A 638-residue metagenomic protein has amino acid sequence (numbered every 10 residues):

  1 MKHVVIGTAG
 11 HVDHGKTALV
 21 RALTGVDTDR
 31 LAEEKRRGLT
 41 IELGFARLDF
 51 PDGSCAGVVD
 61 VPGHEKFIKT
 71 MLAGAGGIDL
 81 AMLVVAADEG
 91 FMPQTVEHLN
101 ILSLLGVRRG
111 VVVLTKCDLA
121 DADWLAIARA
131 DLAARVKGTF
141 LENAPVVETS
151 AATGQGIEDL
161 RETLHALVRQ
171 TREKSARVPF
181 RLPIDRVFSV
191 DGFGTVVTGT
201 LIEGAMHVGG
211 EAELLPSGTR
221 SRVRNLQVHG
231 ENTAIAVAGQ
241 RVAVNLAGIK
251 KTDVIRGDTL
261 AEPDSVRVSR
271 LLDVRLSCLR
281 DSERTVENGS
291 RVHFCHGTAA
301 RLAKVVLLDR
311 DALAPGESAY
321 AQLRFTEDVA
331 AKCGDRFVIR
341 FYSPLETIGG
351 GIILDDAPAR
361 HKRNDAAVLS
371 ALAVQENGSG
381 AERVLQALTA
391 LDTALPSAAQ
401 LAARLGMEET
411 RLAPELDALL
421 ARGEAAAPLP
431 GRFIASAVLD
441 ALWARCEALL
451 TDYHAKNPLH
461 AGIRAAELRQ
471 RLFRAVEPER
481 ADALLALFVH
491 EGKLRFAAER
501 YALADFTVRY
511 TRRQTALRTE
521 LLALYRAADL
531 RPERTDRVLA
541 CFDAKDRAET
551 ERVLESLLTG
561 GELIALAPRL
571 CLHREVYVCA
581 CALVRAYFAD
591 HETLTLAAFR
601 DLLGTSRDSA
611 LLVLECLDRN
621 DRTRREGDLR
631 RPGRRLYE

Functional and structural regions predicted by a protein language model:
M1-V61, E65: Conserved G1/Walker A P-loop phosphate-binding module
H11, V187, G204, L226 (+2 more regions): Residue-level recognition of beta-strand microenvironments
V12, L39-I41, R47-D52, A73-G77 (+2 more regions): Conserved catalytic network of the ASCE P-loop NTPase/AAA+ motor domain
D13, L19, G38, D60 (+15 more regions): Residue-level signature of catalytic and energy-coupling elements of molecular machines, predominantly ATP/GTP-dependent
C55, V61-K66, G76-I127: Conserved Switch II/interswitch segment of TRAFAC-class P-loop GTPases
H64-E65, D88-M92, V107, K116-D121 (+7 more regions): Conserved nucleotide-binding/hydrolysis micro-motifs of P-loop NTPases
C117, A134-S282: Conserved catalytic-core segments of large NTP-driven translation/proteostasis enzymes
A120-W124, D131-A134, I249-A565, H573-R622 (+1 more regions): C-terminal effector modules of nucleic-acid-centric enzymes and ribosome-associated factors
